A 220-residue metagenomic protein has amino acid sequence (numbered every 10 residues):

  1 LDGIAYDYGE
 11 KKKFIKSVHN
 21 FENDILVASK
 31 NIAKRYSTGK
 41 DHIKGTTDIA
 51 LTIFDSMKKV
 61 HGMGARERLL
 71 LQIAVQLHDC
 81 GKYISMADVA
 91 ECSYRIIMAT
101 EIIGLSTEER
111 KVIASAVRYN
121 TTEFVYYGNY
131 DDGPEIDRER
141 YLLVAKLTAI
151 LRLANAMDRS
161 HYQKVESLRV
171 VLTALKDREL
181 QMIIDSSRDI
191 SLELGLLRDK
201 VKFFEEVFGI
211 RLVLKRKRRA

Functional and structural regions predicted by a protein language model:
L1, S187-D189, R219: Short, glycine-/Ser/Thr-/acidic-enriched flexible segments
L1-H19, A28: Oxyanion-binding/catalytic loops of NTP- or PPi-dependent enzymes
Y6-E10, I73-D79, T173-K176: Core structural elements
K16-L26, R68, V171-K176: Flexible hinge/switch segments at interdomain interfaces of large molecular machines
E22-Y36: Long, charged low-complexity interaction segments
S29-A33, D41-H42, D48-V170: Divalent metal-dependent catalytic cores for phosphoryl transfer on phosphate-bearing substrates
D131-P134, L214, R219: C-terminal amphipathic alpha-helical interaction region
S160, K164-L214: Low-complexity, glycine/alanine/valine/leucine- and proline-rich hydrophobic stretches
